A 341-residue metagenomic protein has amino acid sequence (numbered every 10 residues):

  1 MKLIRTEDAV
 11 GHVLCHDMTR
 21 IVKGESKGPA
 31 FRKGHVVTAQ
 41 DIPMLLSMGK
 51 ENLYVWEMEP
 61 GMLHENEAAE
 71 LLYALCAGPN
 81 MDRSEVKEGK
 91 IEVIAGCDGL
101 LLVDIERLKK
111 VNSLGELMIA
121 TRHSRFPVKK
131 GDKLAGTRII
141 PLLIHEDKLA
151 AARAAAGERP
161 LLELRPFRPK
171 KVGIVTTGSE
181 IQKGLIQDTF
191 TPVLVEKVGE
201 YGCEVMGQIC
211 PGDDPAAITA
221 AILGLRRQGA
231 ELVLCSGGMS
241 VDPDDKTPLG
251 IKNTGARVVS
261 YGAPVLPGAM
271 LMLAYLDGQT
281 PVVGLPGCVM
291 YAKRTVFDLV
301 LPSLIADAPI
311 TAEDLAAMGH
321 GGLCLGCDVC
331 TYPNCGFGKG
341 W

Functional and structural regions predicted by a protein language model:
M1-E88: Short, low-complexity N-terminal leaders and the immediately following helix N-cap/first helix
E7-G11, P29, R83-V86, F126-V128 (+4 more regions): Solvent-exposed alpha-helices and their adjacent loops that cap or buttress functional pockets in soluble metabolic
P29, K33, E85, L100-M118 (+2 more regions): C-terminal terminal segments
R32, T38, H123, P127-K130 (+1 more regions): Residue-level recognition of short, solvent-exposed, well-ordered loop/turn junctions that link secondary-structure
V55-W56, M81-V86, I144-E146, E204-Q208 (+1 more regions): Flexible, glycine/charged-enriched surface loops at secondary-structure junctions
E59-F167: Extended, charged alpha/beta regions that create polyanion-binding interfaces
E158-D213, A217: Glycine-rich phosphate/diphosphate-binding loop of Rossmann-like nucleotide-binding domains
S179, M206-G338: Short glycine/threonine-rich loop/turn motifs
